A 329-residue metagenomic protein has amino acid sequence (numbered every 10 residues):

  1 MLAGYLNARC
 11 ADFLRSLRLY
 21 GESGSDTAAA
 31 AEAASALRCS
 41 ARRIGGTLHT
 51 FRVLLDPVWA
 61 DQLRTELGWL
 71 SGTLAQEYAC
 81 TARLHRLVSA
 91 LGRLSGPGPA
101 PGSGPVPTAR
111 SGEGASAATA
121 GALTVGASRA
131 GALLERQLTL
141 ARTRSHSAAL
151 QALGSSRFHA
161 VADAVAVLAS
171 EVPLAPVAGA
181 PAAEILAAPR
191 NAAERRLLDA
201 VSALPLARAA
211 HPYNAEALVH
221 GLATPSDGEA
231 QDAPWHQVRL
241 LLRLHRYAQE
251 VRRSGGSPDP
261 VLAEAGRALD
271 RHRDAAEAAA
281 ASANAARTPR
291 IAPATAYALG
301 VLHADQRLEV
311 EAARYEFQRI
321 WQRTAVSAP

Functional and structural regions predicted by a protein language model:
M1-P329: Cationic, histidine-enriched alpha-helical/coil surfaces that engage anionic ligands
